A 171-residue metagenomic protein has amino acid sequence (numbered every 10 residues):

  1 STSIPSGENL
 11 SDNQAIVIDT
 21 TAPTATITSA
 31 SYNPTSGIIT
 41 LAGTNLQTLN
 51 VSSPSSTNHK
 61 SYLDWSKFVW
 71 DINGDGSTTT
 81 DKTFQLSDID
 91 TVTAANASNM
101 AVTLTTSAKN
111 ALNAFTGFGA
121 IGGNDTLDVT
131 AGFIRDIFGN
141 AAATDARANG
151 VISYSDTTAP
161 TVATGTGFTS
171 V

Functional and structural regions predicted by a protein language model:
S1-V171: Non-catalytic beta-sheet/beta-sandwich ligand-binding modules that flank or precede catalytic cores
